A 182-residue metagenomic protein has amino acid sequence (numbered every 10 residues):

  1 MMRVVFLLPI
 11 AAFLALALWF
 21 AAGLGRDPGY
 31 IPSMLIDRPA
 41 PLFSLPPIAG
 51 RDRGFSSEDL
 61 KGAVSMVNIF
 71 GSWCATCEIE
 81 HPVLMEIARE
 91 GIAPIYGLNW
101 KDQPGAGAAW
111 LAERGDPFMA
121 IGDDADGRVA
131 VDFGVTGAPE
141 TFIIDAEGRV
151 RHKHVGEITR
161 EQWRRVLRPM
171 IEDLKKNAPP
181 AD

Functional and structural regions predicted by a protein language model:
M1-P46, D182: N-terminal targeting signals for export/organelle localization
M2-F6, E78-I79, V135: Hydrophobic alpha-helical transmembrane segments of integral membrane proteins, especially lipid-exposed positions
F43-M66: A short beta-strand-turn-helix
A63-S65, F70-W73, G137: Short pre-active-site segment immediately N-terminal to redox-active cysteine/selenocysteine motifs in thiol-based
M66-V67, I95, T141: Hydrophobic beta-strand anchors of alpha/beta hydrolase catalytic cores
E78-G115, A125-V131, D182: Structural microenvironment flanking redox-active thiols in thiol-disulfide oxidoreductases
A112-P117, D124-D182: Thiol/disulfide oxidoreductase modules built on the thioredoxin-like
